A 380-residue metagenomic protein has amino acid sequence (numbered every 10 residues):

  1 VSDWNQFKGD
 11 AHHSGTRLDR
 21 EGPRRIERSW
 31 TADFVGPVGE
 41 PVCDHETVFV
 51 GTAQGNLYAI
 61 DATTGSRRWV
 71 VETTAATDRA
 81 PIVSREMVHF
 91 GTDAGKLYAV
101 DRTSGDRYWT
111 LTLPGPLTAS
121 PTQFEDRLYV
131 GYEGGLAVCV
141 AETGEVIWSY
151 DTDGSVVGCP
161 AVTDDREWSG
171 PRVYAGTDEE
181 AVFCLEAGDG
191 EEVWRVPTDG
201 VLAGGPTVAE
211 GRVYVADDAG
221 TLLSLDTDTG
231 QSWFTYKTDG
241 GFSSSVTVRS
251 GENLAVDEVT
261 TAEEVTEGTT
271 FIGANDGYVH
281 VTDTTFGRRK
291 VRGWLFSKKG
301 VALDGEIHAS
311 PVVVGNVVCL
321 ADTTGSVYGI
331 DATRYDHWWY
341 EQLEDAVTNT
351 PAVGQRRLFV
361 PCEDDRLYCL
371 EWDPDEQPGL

Functional and structural regions predicted by a protein language model:
V1, N5-D78, I82-T118, T122-L380: Extracytoplasmic/lumenal domain signature
